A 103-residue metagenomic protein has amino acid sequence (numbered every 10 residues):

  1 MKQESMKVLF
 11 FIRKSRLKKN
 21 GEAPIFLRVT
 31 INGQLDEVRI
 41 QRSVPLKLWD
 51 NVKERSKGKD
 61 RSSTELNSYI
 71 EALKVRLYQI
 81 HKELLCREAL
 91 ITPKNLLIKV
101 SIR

Functional and structural regions predicted by a protein language model:
M1-F11, R28-Q34, I40-R42: Nucleic acid-processing catalytic cores of prokaryotic defense/repair systems
R13-A23: Single-stranded nucleic-acid-binding OB-fold domains
K18-N20, G33-R103: N-terminal helical hairpins
I25-F26, K99: Intrinsically disordered, low-complexity boundary segments flanking structured domains
F26-V29, K53: Long, polar/Ser/Thr-enriched low-complexity segments that form simple helices or flexible linkers at protein ends
